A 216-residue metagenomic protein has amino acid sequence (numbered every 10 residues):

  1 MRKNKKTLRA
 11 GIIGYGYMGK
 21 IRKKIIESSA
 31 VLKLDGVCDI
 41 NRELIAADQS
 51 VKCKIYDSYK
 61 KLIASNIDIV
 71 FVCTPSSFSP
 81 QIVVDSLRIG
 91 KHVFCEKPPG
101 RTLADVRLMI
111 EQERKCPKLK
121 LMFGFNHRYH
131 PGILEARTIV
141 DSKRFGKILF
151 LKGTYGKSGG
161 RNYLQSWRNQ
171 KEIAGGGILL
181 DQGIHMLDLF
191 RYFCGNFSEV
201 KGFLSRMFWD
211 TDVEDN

Functional and structural regions predicted by a protein language model:
M1-S50: N-terminal Rossmann-like dinucleotide-binding module
A30-V31, I89, R114-L119, S142-R144: Short helix-capping segments at alpha-helix termini
L32-L34, I67, I148, F197: Core-facing hydrophobic residues within beta-strands of well-ordered domains
G36, I69, K120, F150: Short, Asp-centered acidic motifs that coordinate Mg2+ and/or phosphate in catalytic or ligand-binding sites
V51-Q112: Beta-loop-alpha module in the N-terminal Rossmann-like domain of NAD(P)-dependent dehydrogenases, especially those
D57, C95, F123-F125, K201-L204: Short loop/edge segments at beta-strand edges and connector loops that shape dinucleotide/nucleotide cofactor-binding
L119, H127-D212: Predominantly a Rossmann-like dinucleotide-binding segment in NAD(P)-dependent oxidoreductases
